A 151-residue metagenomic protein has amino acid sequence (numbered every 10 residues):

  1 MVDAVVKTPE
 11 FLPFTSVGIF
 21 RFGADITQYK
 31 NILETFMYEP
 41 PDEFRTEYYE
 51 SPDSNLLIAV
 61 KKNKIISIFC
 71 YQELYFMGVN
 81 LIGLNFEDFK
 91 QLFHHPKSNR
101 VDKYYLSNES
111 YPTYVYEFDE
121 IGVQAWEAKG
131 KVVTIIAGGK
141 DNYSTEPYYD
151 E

Functional and structural regions predicted by a protein language model:
M1-E151: Short helix/turn-capping signatures at newly exposed starts of structured segments
